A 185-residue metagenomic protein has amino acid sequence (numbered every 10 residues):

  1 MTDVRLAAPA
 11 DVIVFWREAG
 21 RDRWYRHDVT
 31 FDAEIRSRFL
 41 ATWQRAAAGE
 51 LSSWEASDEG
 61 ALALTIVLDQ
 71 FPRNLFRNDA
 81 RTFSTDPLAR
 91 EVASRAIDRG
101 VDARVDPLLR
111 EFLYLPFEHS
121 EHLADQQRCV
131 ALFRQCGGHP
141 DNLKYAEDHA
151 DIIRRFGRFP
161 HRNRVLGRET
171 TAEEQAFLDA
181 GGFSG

Functional and structural regions predicted by a protein language model:
M1-G185: Intrinsically disordered, low-complexity activation-like regions
